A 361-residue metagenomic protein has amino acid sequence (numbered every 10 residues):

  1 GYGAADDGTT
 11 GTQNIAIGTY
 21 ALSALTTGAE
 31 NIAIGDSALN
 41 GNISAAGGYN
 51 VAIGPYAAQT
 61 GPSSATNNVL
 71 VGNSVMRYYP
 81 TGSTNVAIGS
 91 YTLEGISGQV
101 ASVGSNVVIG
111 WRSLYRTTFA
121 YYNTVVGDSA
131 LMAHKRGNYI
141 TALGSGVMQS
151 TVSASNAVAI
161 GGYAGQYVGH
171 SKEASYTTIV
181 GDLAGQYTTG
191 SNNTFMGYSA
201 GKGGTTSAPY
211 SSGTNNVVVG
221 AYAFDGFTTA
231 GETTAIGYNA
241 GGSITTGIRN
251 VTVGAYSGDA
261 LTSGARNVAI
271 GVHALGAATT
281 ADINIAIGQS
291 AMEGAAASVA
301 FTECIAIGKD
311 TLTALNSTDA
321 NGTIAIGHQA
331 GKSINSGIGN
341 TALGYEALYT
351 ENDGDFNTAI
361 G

Functional and structural regions predicted by a protein language model:
G1-G361: Glycine- and small/polar-enriched repetitive beta-structure motifs of secreted/surface proteins
